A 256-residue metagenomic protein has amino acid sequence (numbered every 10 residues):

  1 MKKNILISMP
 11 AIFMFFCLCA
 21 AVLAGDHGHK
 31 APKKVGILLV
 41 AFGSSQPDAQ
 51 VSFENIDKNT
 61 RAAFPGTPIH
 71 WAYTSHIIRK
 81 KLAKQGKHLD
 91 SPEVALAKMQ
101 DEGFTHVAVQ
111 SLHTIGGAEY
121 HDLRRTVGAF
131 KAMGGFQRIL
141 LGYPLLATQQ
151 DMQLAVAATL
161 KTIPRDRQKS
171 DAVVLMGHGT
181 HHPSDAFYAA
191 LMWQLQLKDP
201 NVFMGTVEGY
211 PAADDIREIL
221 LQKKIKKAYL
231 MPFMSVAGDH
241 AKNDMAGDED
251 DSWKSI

Functional and structural regions predicted by a protein language model:
M1-I7: Positively charged n-region of N-terminal signal peptides that target proteins for export
M9-A20: Bacterial N-terminal signal peptides
V22-I256: Extended amphipathic ligand-handling, pore-lining, and cofactor/metal-binding catalytic surfaces
